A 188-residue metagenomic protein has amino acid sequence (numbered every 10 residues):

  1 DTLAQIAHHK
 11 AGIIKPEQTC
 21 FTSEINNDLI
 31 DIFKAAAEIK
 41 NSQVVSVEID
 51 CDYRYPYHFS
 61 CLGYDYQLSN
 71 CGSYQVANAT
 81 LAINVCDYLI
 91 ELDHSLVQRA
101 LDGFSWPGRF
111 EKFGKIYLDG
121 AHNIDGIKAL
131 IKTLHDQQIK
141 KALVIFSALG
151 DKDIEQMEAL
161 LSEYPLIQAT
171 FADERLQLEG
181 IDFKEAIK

Functional and structural regions predicted by a protein language model:
D1-L62, I83-S95: Acidic, Mg2+-coordinating active-site environments of NTP-dependent enzymes
T2-L3, N123, E185-K188: Alpha-helix N-cap recognition
Q5, G63-P165: Nucleotide phosphate-binding/pyrophosphate-handling subdomain across enzymes that bind or process nucleotide phosphates
Q18-C20, A148-G150, D173-Q177: Short C-terminal domain-edge/linker segments immediately following a structured domain
C20, L143-I145, K188: Short hydrophobic beta-strand segments
S23-N26, A36-R54, S69-S73, L96-F104 (+3 more regions): Beta-strand->loop->alpha-helix junctions that form or flank phosphate-binding loops in nucleotide-handling enzymes
N26-V45, R54-P56, K115-I116, D153-K188: C-terminal helical cap/extension that packs against the catalytic core of soluble nucleotide-cofactor enzymes
